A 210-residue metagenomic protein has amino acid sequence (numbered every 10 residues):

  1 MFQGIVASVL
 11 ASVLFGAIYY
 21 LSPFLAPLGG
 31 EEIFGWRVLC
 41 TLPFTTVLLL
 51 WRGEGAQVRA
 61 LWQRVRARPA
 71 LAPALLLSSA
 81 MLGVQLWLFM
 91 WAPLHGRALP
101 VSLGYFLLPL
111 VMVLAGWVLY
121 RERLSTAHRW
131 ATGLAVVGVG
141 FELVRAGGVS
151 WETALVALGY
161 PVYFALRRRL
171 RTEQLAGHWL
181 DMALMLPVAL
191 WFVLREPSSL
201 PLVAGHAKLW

Functional and structural regions predicted by a protein language model:
M1-E32, V137-R169, L209-W210: Glycine-/small-residue-enriched transmembrane alpha-helix faces in small-molecule transporters and effluxers
G4-V9, L71-L75, L124-A135, T153-A157 (+1 more regions): Cytoplasmic-side transmembrane-helix entry/capping segments in multi-pass membrane proteins
S12, G16, Y20, T46 (+4 more regions): Hydrophobic/small/kink-forming positions within alpha-helical transmembrane segments of polytopic membrane proteins
L25, I33, R37, A92-P93 (+3 more regions): Hydrophobic/aromatic residues within transmembrane alpha-helices of multi-pass small-molecule transporters
P27-E32, W87-G104, L175: Structural motif at transmembrane-helix junctions in multi-pass transporters
E31-V84, G159, L180-E196: Transmembrane alpha-helices of multi-pass small-molecule transport proteins
W91, L107-A127: C-terminal transmembrane-helix exit sites in multi-pass transporters
W91-G96, R121, F141-W151, T172 (+1 more regions): Membrane-interface helix caps and helix-loop-helix hairpins in membrane proteins
